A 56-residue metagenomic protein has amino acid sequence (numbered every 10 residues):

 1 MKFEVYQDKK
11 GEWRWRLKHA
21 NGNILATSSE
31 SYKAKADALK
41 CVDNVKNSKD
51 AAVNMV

Functional and structural regions predicted by a protein language model:
M1-R14, K18, T27-S28, C41-D50 (+1 more regions): Short N-terminal "domain-start" leader segments that mark the transition from disordered tails or signal peptides into
N23-A34: A short, exposed loop/beta-hairpin motif centered on an aromatic-Gly-Thr core
